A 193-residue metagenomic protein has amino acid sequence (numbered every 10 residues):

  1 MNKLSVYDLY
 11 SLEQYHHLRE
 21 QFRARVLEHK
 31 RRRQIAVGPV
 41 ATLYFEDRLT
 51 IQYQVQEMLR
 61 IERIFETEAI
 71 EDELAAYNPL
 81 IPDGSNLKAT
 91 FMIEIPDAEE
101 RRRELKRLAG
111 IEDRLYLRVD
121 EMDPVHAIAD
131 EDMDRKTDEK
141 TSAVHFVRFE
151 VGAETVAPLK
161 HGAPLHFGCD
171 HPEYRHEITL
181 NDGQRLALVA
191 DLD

Functional and structural regions predicted by a protein language model:
M1-K88, E94-D193: Long, contiguous binding/interaction regions
